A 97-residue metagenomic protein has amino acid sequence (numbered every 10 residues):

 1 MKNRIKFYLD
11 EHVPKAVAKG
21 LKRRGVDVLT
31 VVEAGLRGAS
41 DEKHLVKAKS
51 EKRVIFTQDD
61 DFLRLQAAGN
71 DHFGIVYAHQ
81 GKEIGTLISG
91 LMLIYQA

Functional and structural regions predicted by a protein language model:
N3-E51: N-terminal first-folded block
E11, D59-D60, G81: Alpha-helix N-cap/helix-start capping motif
P14-K15, F62-L63, I84: Alpha-helix N-cap/helix-start and coil->helix boundary motif
A18-K19, L65-A67, L87: Short glycine-/acidic-enriched loop or helix-start segments at secondary-structure transitions that form or flank
T30, T57, V76-H79: Structural signal for conserved beta-strand scaffold positions within catalytic alpha/beta enzyme cores
K49-Q66: Acidic, metal-binding active-site segment of PIN/NYN-like and related structure-specific nucleases
A68-H72: Glycine-rich loop at the start of a catalytic domain that most often binds anionic cofactors/ligands
F73-A97: C-terminal structural segments of small proteins and small subunits
